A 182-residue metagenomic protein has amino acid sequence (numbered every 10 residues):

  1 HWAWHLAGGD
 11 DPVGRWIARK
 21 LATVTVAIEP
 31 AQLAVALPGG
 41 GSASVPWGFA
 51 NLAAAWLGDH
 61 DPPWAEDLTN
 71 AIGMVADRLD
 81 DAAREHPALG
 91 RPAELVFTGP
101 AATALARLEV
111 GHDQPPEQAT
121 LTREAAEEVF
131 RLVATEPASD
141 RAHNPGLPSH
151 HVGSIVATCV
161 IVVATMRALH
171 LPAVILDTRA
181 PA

Functional and structural regions predicted by a protein language model:
H1-T23, P38-A182: Helical "lid/coupling" subdomains associated with nucleotide-phosphate turnover
A27-E29: Conserved catalytic-loop position in the HRD/HxD motif
A31-L33: Acidic, divalent-metal-coordinating active-site segment for phosphoryl/phosphodiester hydrolysis, typified by short
